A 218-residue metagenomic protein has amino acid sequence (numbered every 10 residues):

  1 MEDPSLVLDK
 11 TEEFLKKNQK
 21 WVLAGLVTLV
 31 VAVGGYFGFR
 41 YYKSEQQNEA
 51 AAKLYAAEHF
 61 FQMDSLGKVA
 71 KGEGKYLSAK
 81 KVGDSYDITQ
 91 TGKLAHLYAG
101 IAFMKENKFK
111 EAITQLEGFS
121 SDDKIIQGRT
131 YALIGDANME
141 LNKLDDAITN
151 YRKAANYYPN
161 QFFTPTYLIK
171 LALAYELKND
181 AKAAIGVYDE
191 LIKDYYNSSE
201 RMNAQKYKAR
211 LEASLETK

Functional and structural regions predicted by a protein language model:
M1-V30, G38: N-terminal positive-inside, membrane-proximal cytosolic segments immediately preceding the first
G83-G92, E106, S120-G128, A155-T164 (+1 more regions): Short solvent-exposed coil/turn linkers within tandem alpha-helical repeat scaffolds
